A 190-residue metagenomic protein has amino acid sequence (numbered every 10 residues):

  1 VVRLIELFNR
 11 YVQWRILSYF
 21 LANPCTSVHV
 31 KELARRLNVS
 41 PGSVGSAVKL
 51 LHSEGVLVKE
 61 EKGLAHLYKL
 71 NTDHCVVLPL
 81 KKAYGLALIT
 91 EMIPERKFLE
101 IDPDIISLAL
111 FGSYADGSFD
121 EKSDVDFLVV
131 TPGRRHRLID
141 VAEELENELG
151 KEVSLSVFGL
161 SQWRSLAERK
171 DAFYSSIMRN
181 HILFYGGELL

Functional and structural regions predicted by a protein language model:
V1-D104, D116-K122, T131-L190: Catalytic core of pol beta-like nucleotidyltransferases
S107-Y114: Short helix-loop-helix/strand-helix junction enriched in hydrophobic and basic residues
F127-V129: Short beta-strand->loop micro-motif that forms the acidic, two-metal-ion catalytic signature in nucleotide-processing
